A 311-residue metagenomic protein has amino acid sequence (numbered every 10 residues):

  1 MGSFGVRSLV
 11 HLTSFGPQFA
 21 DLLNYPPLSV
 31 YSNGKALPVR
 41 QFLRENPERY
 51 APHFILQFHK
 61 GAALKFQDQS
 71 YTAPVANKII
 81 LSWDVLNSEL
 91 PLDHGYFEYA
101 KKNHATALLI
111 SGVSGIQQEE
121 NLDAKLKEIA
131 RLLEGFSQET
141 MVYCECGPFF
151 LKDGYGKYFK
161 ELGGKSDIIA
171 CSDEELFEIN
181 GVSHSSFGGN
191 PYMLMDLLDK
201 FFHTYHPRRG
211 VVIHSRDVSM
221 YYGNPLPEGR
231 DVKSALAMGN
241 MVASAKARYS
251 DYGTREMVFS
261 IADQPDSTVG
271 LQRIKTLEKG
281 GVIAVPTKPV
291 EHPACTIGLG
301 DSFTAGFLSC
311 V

Functional and structural regions predicted by a protein language model:
G2-A294, V311: Ribokinase/PfkB-type carbohydrate-kinase core domain
I297: Catalytic tyrosine of NAD(P)H-dependent dehydrogenase/reductases that use a Tyr as the general acid/base
G300: Conserved single-residue anchors adjacent to enzymatic active/cofactor-binding motifs
F307: Active-site-proximal C-terminal subdomain of hydrolase catalytic domains
